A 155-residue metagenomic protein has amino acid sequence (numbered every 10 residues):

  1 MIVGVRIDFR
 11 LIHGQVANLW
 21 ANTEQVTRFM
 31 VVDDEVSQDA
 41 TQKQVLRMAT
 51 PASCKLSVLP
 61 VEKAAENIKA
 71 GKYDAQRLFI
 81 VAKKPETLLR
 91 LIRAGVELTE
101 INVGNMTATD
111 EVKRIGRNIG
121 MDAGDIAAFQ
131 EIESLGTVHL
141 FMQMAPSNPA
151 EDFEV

Functional and structural regions predicted by a protein language model:
M1-I2, E24-T27, C54, Y73-R77 (+2 more regions): Short coil/turn connectors at secondary-structure junctions
I2-K55: Long, hydrophobic N-terminal alpha-helical segment
V5, V31, S57-P60, I80 (+2 more regions): General beta-strand structural signal in soluble alpha/beta enzymes
A17-N18, L88, F129: Generic hydrophobic/aromatic pocket-lining and core-packing "Φ" positions
S37-D39, A64-A65, A108-E111: Short gly/pro/ser/thr-enriched loop/turn and capping motifs at secondary-structure boundaries
R47-A49, A75, N118-I119: Short, hinge-like loop/turn segments at secondary-structure boundaries
L59-G104: Ordered, amphipathic secondary-structure segments that act as subunit-interaction surfaces in large macromolecular
P85, R93-A94, L98-V155: Glycine-rich, aromatic-bearing surface loops/beta-hairpins
